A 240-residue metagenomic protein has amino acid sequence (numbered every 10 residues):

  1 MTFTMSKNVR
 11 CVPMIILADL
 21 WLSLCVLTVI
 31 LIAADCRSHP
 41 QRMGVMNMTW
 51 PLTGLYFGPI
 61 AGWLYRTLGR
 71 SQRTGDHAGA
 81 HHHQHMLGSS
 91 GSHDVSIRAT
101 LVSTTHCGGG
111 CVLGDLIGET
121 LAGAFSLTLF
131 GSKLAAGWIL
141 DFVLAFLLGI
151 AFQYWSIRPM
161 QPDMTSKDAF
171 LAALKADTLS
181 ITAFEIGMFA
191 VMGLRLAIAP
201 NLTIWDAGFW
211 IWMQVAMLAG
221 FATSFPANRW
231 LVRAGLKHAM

Functional and structural regions predicted by a protein language model:
M1-P13: Short, Lys/Arg-enriched N-terminal segments with co-localized hydrophobic residues within the first ~10-30 amino acids
C11-M240: Alpha-helical membrane segments of multi-pass proteins
